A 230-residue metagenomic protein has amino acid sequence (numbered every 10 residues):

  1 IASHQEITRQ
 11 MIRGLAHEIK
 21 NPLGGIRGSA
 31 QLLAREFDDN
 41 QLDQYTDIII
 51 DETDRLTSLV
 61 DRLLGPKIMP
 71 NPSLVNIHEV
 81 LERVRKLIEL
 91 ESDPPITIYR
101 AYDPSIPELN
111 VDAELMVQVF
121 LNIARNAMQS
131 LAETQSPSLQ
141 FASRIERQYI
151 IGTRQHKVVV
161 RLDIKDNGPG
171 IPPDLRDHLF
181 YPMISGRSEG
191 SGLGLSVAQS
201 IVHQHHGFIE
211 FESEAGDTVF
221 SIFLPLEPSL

Functional and structural regions predicted by a protein language model:
I1-L15, P182: Conserved HAMP-HisKA connector
S73-R85, A142: A conserved beta-strand-to-alpha-helix junction within the catalytic ATP-binding
P95-P107, R144-E146: Conserved catalytic submotifs in the C-terminal HATPase_c
S136-Y149: Short beta-strand/loop element within the Bergerat-fold HATPase_c
V158-V159, I171-P182: Short conserved segment of the HATPase_c
G194, A198: Short alpha-helical Gxxx[C/S/T] motif in the catalytic ATP-binding
